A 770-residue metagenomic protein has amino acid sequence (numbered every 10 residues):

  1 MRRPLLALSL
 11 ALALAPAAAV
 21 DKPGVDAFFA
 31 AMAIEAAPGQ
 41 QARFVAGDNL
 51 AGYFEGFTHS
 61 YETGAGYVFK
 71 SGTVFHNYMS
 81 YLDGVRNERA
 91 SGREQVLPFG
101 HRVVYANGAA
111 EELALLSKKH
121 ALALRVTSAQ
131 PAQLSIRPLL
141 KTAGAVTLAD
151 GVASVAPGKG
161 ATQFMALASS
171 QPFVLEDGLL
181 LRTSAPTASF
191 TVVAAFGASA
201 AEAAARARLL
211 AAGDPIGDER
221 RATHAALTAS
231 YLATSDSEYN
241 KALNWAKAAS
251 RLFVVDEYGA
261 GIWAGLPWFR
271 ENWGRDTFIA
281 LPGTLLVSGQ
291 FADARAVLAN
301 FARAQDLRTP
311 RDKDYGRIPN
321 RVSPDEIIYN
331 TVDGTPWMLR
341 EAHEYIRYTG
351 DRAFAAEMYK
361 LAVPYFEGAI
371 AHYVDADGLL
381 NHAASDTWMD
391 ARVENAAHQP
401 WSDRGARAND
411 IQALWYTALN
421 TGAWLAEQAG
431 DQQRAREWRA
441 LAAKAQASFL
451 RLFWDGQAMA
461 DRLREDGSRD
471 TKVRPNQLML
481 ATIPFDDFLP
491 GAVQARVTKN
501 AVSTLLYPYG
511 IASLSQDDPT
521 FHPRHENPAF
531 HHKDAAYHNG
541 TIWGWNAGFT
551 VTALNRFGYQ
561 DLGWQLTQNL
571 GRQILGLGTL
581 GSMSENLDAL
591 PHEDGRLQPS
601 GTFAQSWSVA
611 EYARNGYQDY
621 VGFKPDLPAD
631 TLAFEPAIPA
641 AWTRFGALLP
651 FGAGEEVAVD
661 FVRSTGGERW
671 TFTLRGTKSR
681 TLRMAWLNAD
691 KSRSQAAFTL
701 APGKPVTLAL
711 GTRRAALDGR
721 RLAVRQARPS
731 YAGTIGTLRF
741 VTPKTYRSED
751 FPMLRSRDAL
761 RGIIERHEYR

Functional and structural regions predicted by a protein language model:
M1-L6: Bacterial N-terminal signal peptides that target proteins for export
L8-L10, A15-A233, Q290, Y559-Q560 (+3 more regions): Terminal accessory carbohydrate-recognition/targeting modules of carbohydrate-active enzymes
D21-H76, F269-N272, I327-Y348, F453-A501 (+2 more regions): C-terminal capping/lid segments that line or modulate ligand- or cofactor-binding pockets
F196-A198, A229-N272, A296-N330, T335 (+4 more regions): Extended glycan-interaction surfaces of carbohydrate-active proteins
L232-N240, L285-L298, Y345-V363, I370 (+5 more regions): Structural helix-adjacent loops and short alpha-helical linkers that scaffold large soluble proteins
Y239-V287, F751-R770: Conserved, compact domain cores that house catalytic/ligand-binding motifs in diverse enzymes and effector modules
R275-D306, I328-D375, R404-T421: Substrate-binding cleft of carbohydrate-active enzyme catalytic domains
